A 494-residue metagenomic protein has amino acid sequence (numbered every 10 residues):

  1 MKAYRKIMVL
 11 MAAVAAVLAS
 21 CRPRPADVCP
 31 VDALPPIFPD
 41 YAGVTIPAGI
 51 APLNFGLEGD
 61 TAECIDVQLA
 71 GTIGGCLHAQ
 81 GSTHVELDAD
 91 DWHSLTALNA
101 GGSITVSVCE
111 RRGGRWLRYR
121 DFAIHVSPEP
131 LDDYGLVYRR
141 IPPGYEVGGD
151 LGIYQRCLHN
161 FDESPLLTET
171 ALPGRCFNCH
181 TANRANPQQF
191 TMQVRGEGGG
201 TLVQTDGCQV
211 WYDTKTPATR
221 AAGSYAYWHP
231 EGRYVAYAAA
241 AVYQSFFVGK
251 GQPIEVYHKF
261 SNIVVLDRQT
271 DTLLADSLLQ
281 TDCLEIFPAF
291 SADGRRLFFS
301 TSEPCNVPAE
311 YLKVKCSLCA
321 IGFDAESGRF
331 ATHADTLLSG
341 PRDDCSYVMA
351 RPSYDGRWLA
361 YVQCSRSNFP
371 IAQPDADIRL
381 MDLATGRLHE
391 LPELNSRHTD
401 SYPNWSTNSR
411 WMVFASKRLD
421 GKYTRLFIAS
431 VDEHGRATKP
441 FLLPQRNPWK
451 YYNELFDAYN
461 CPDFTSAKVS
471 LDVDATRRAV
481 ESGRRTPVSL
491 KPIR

Functional and structural regions predicted by a protein language model:
M1-A26: Bacterial Sec-dependent N-terminal signal peptides
C21-R494: Sequence signature of WD/YWTD-type beta-propeller architectures
